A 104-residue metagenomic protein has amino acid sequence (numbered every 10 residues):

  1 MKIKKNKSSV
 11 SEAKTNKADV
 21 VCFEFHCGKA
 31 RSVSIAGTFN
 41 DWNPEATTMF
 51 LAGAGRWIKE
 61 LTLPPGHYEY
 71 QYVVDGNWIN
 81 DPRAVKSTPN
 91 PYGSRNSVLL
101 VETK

Functional and structural regions predicted by a protein language model:
M1-A18: Extracellular ectodomain segments of secreted/surface proteins
K14-H67, N77-K104: Aromatic-rich carbohydrate-binding modules that target alpha-glucans
